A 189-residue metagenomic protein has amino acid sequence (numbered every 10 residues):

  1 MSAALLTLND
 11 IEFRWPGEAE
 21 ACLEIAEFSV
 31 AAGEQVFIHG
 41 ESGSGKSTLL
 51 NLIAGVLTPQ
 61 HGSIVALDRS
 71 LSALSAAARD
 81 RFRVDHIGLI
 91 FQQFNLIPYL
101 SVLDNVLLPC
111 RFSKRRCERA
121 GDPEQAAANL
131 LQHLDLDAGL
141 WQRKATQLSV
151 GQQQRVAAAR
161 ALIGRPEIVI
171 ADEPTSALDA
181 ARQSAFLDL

Functional and structural regions predicted by a protein language model:
A54: Helix-to-loop junction immediately C-terminal to a conserved catalytic motif
G62-S70: Conserved ABC transporter NBD signature motif
S70, A120-G139: Conserved ABC ATPase "signature" region
L71-G88: ABC ATPase NBD coupling module
K144-L148, Q152: Conserved ABC ATPase signature
R165: Conserved catalytic motifs of ABC-family nucleotide-binding domains
V169-D172: Catalytic Walker B motif of ABC-type/P-loop ATPase nucleotide-binding domains
